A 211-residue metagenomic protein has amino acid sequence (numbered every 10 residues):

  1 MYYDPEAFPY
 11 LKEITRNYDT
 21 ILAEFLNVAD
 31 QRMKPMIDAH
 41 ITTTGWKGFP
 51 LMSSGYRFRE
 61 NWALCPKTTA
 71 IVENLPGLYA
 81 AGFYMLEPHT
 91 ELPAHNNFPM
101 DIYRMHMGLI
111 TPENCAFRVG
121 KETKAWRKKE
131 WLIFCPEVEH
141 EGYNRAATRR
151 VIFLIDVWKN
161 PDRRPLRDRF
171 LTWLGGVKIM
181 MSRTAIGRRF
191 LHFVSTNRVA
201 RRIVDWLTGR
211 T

Functional and structural regions predicted by a protein language model:
M1-A94, I102, N114, R164-T211: Fe(II)/2-oxoglutarate oxygenase catalytic core
G82, H106, E141: Short, surface-exposed charged micro-motifs
P88, E113, E122, V138-E139: A generic "binding-loop/recognition-motif" signal
L92-H95, A116-F117, F134, H140-A146: Short beta-strand His + acidic residue motifs that chelate non-heme Fe in jelly-roll/DSBH and cupin folds
N96-F98, L109: Non-cytosolic beta-sheet module surface loops
I102-G108, I133, T148-R163: A short hydrophobic beta-strand segment most commonly corresponding to one strand of the jelly-roll/cupin
L109-K128: A short beta-strand-loop-beta hairpin characteristic of the jelly-roll/cupin
A125-E139: Conserved metal-binding segment of the jelly-roll/cupin
